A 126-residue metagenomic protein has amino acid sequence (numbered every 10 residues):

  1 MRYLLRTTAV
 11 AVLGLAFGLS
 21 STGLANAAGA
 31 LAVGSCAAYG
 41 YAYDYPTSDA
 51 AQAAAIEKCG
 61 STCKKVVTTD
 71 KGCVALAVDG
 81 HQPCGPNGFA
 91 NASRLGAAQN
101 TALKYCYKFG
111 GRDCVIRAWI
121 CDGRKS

Functional and structural regions predicted by a protein language model:
R2-R6, S21-S126: Secreted/extracellular ectodomain signature
V10-S20: Bacterial N-terminal signal peptides
